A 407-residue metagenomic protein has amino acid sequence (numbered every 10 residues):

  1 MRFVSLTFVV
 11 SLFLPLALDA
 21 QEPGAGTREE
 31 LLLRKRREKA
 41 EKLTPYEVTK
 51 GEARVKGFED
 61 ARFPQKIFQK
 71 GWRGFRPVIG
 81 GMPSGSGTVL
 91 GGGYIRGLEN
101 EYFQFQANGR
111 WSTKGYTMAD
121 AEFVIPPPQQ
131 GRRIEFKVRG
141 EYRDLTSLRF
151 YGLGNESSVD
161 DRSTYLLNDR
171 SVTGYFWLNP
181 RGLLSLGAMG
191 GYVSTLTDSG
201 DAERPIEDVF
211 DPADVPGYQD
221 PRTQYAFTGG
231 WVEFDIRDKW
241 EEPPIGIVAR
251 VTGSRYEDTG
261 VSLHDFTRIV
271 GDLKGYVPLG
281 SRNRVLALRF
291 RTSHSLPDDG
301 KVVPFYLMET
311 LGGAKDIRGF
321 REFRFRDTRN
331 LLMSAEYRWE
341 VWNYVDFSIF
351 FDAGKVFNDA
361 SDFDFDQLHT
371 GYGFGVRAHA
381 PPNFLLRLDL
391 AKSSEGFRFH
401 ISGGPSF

Functional and structural regions predicted by a protein language model:
Q21-K137, G187, D214-P244, D327-L331 (+4 more regions): Outer-membrane beta-barrel initiation region
P77, D208-W342, F347-I349, F357: C-terminal outer-membrane beta-barrel translocator/porin domains of Gram-negative envelope proteins and their
P77-G81, A107-W111, F136-T146, Y151-G154 (+8 more regions): Transmembrane beta-barrel strands of outer-membrane/channel proteins
G81, Q106-R110, D161-Y165, Y175 (+5 more regions): Outer-membrane beta-barrel domain signature
G97, E101, R110-Y116, P128 (+9 more regions): Sequence/structural signature of outer-membrane beta-barrel proteins
M118-F123, L148-E156, D198-E207, P243-I245 (+4 more regions): Outer-membrane beta-barrel translocator domains and adjoining extracellular loop/strand segments of Gram-negative
R133-Y175, T292-T310, L386-L390, E395-I401: Outer-membrane beta-barrel translocator/channel fold
G230, F374-P381, G396-F407: Outer-membrane beta-barrel "beta-signal"
